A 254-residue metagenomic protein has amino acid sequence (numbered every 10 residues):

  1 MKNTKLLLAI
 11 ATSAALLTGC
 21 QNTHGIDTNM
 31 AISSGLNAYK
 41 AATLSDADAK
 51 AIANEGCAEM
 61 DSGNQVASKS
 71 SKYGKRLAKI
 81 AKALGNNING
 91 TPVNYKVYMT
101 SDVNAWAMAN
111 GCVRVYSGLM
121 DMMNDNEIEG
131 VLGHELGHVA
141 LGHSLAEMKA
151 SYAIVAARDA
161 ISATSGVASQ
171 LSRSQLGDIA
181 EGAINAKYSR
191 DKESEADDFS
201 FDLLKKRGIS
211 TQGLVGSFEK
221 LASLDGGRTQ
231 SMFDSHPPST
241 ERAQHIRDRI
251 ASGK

Functional and structural regions predicted by a protein language model:
K2-L8, T18-K254: A Zn2+-metalloprotease active-site environment signal
